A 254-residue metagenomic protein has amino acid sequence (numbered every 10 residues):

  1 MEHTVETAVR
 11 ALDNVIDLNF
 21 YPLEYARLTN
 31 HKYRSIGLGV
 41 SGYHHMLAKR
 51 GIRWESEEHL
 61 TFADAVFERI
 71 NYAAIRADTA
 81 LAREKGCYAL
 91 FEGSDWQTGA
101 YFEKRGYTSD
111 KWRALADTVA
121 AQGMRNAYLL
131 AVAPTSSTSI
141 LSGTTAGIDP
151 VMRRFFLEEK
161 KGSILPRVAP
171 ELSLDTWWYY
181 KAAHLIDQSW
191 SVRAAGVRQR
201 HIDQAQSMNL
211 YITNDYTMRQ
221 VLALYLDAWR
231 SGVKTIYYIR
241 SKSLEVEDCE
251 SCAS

Functional and structural regions predicted by a protein language model:
M1, A26-K32, R193: A ubiquitous short alpha-helical element
M1-V5, L47, P150: Alpha-helical support elements that line or immediately flank enzyme active sites and cofactor-binding pockets
E2, E6, G37-V40, E68 (+4 more regions): Electropositive phosphate-/nucleotide-binding environments in soluble metabolic enzymes
T4-R27, R53-T135, L224: Internal maturation/activation junctions in enzymes
V9-V15, T29-G51: Core structural elements
L12-N19, Y101, R105, T118-R125 (+1 more regions): Catalytic alpha/beta core of large soluble enzyme barrels
Y21-H31, A48, I52-D64, D175-K181 (+1 more regions): Glycine- and acidic
